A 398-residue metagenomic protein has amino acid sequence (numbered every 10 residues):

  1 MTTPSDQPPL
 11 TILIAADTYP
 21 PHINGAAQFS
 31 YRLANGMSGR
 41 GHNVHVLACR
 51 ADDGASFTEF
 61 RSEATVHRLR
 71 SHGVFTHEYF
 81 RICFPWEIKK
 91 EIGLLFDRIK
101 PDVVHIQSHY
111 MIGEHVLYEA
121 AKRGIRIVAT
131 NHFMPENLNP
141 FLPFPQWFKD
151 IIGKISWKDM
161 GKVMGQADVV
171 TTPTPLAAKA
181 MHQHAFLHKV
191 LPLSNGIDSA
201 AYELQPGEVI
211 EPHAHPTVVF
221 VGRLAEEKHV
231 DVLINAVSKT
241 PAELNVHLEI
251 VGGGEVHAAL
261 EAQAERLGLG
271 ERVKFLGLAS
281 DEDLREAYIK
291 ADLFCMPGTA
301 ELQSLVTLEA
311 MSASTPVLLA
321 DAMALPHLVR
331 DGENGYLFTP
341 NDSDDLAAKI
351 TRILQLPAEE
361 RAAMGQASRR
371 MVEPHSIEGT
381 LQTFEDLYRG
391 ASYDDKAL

Functional and structural regions predicted by a protein language model:
M1-R68, G379, E385, R389 (+1 more regions): N-terminal subdomain of nucleotide-sugar transferases
R50, L176, G196: Carbohydrate-associated surface elements
F96, M164, L278-A279, E286-A291: Short alpha-helical donor nucleotide-sugar binding micro-motif in glycosyltransferases
V209-V237, E249: Conserved donor-binding/catalytic core segment of Leloir-type glycosyltransferases
E261-A279: Nucleotide-activated donor-binding/catalytic signature segment of Leloir-type glycosyltransferases, i.e., the conserved
T299: Aromatic "clamp/platform" in nucleotide-sugar-dependent glycosyltransferases that forms part of the donor/acceptor
P316-L319: Short hydrophobic beta-strand element within catalytic cores of glycosyltransferases and related nucleotide-activated
D331-G332, Y336-S343, R352-A358: Conserved acidic donor-binding segment of nucleotide-sugar-dependent glycosyltransferases
